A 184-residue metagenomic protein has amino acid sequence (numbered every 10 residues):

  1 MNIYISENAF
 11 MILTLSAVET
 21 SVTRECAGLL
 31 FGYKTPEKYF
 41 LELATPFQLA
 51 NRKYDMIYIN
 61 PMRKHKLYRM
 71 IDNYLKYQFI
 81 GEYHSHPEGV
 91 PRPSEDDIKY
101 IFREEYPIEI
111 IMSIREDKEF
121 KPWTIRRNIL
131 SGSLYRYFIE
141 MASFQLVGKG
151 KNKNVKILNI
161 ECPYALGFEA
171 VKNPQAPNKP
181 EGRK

Functional and structural regions predicted by a protein language model:
M1-G81, S85-K184: MPN/JAMM (Mov34/JAB) isopeptidase/deubiquitinase module and associated MPN-bearing subunits/adaptors in ubiquitin
